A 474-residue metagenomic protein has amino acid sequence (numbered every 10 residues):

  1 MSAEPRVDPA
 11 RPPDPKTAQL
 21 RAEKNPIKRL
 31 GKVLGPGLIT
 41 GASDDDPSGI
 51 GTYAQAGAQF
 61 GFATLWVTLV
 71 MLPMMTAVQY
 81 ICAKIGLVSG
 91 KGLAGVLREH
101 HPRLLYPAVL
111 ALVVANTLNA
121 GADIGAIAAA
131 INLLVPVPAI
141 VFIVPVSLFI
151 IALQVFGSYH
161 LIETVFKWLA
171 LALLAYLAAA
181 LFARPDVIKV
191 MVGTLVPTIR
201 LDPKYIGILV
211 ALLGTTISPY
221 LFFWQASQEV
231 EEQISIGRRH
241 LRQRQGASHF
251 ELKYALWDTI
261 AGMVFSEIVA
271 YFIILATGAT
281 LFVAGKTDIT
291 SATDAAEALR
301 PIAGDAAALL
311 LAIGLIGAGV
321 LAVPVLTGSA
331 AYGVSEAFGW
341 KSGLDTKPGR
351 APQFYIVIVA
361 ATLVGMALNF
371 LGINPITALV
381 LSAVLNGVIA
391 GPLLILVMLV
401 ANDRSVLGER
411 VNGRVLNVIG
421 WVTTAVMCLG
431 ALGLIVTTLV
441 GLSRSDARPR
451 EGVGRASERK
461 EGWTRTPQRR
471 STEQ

Functional and structural regions predicted by a protein language model:
M1-S48, R103, E232, I236-R239 (+2 more regions): Membrane-interface "cap" regions at the ends of multi-pass membrane proteins
P13-A18, T52-Q55, Y80-L104, A129 (+5 more regions): Flexible loop linkers connecting adjacent transmembrane helices in multi-pass alpha-helical membrane transporters
K28, Q55-Y80, A94-E99, R103-Y106 (+2 more regions): Extracellular loop-to-transmembrane helix junctions
G41, M75-Q79, L104-D123, A128-S158 (+2 more regions): Helix-loop-helix module between adjacent transmembrane segments
M74-V88, S227-S235, V264-D294: Extracellular/periplasmic helix-exit of transmembrane alpha-helices
R103-L105, I140-I143, A306, L310 (+2 more regions): Loop-to-transmembrane helix boundary motifs in multi-pass membrane proteins
Y106-L110, L134-F156, A172-L181, R350-V364 (+1 more regions): Transmembrane alpha-helical segments of multi-pass small-molecule transport proteins
L171-I199, L212-E231, L396-S405, A431-L442: Hydrophobic alpha-helical segments and their helix-loop junctions in multi-pass secondary transporters
